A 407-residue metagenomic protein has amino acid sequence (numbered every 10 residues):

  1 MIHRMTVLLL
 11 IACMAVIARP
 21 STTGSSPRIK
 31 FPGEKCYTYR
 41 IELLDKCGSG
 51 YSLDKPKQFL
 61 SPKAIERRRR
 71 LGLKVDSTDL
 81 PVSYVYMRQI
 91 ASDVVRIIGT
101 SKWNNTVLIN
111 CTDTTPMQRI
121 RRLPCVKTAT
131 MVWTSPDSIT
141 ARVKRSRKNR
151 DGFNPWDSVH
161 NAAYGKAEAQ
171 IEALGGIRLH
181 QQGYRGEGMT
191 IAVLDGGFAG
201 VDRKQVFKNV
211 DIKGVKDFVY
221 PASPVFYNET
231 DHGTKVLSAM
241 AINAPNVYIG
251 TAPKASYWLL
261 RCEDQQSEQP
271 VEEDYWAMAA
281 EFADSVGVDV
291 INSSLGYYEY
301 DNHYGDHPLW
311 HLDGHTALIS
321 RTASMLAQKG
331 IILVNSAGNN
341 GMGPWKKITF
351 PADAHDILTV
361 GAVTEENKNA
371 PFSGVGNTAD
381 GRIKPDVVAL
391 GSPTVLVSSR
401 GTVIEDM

Functional and structural regions predicted by a protein language model:
M1-K30: Bacterial Sec-dependent N-terminal signal peptides
S21-P32, I97-S101, P116-M117, A141-V193 (+3 more regions): N-terminal domain-start motif of subtilase-like serine proteases
S26-R150: Inhibitory N-terminal propeptides of secreted protease zymogens
E34, A167, I177-D217, A222-E272 (+5 more regions): Subtilisin-like serine protease catalytic core
D45-S49, D113, G196-A199, N246 (+4 more regions): Acidic glycine-/aspartate-rich tracts in secreted/extracellular proteins
S52-D54, I139-R145, V201-K208, Q269-P270 (+4 more regions): Short, solvent-exposed loop/turn and secondary-structure capping segments
H180, N243-N246, C262-D353, A379-R382 (+1 more regions): Substrate-binding/access-modulating region of protease and related hydrolase catalytic domains
D195, A352-M407: Extracellular S/T/G-rich loop segment that most often corresponds to the catalytic His/Ser-adjacent loop
